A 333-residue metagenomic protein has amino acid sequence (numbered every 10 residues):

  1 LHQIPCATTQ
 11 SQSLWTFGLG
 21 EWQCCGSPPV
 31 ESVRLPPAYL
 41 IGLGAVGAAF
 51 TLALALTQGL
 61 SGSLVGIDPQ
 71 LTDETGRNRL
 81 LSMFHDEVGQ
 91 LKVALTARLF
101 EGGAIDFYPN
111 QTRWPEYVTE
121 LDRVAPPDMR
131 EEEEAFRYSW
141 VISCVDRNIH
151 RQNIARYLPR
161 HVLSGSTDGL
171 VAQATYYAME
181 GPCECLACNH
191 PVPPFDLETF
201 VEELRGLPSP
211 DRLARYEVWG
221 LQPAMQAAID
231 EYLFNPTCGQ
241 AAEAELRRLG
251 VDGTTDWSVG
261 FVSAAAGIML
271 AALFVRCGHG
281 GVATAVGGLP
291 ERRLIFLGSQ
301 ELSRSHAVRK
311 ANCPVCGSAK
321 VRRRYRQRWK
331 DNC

Functional and structural regions predicted by a protein language model:
L1-Q10, T167-A174, M179-R292: Adenosine-phosphate binding glycine-rich loop
I4-A48, G59-S61, A244-T254, S258 (+1 more regions): Phosphate-binding loop/pocket of nucleotide- and phosphate-handling active sites
A45-V46, L71, N148: Residue-level detector of alpha-helix initiation sites
L54: Aromatic pocket-lining residues of Rossmann-like dinucleotide-binding sites
S63-D106: Glycine-rich phosphate-binding loop and adjoining beta1-alpha1-beta2 segment of Rossmann-like nucleotide-binding folds
V65-I67, Y108-N110, I142, H161-L163: Hydrophobic/aromatic beta-strand patches that form the interior of the parallel beta-sheet core in alpha/beta enzyme
L91-S139, S143-R151: A structured beta-alpha segment of the ubiquitous adenosine-cofactor-binding alpha/beta core
W140-E180: ADP-ribose/adenylate-binding Rossmann-like module
